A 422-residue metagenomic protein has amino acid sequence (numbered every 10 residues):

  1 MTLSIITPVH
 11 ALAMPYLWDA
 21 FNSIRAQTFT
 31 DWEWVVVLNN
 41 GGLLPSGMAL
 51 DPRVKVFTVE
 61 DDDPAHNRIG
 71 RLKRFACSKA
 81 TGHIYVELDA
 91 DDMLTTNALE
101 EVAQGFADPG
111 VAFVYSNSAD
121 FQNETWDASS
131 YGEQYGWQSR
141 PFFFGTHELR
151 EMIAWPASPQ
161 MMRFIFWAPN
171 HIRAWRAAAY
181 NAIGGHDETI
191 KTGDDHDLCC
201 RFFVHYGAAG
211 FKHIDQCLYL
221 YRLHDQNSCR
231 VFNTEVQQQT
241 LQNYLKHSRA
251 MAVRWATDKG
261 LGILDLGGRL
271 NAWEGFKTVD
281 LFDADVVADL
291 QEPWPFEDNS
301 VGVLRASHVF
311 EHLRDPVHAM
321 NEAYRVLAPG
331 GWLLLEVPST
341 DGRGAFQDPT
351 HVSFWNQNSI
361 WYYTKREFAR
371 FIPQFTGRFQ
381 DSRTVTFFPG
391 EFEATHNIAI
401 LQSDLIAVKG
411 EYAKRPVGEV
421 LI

Functional and structural regions predicted by a protein language model:
M1-S23: N-proximal low-complexity "stem/linker" segments adjacent to membrane-targeting elements
F21-D31: Short, acidic, metal-binding catalytic loop of nucleotide-sugar glycosyltransferases
D62-A80: Glycine-rich, basic loop-to-helix element that forms the pyrophosphate-binding segment of sugar-nucleotide handling
G70, Q138-W175, A284-A288: A recurrent flexible, glycine/aromatic-enriched loop bordering the glycosyltransferase active site that acts as
Y85: Short aromatic/hydrophobic "clamp" motif used to bind/position activated sugar donors
L99-F143: Conserved donor NDP-sugar-binding/catalytic core segment of glycosyltransferases
T192-L198: Acidic donor-binding loop at a coil-to-helix junction in glycosyltransferase catalytic cores that engages
Q216-C217, Y221-H224, R230-W255: Catalytic core of nucleotide-sugar-dependent glycosyltransferases
